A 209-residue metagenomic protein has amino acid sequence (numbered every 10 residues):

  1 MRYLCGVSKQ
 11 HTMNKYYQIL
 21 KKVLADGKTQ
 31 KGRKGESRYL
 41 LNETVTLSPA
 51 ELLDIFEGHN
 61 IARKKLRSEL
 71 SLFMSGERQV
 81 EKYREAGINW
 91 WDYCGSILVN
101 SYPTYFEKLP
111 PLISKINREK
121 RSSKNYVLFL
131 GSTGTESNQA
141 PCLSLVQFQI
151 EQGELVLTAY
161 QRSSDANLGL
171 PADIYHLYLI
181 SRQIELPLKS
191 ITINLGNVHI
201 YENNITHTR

Functional and structural regions predicted by a protein language model:
R2-R209: Terminal, non-catalytic protein-protein interaction segments that mediate quaternary/complex assembly
